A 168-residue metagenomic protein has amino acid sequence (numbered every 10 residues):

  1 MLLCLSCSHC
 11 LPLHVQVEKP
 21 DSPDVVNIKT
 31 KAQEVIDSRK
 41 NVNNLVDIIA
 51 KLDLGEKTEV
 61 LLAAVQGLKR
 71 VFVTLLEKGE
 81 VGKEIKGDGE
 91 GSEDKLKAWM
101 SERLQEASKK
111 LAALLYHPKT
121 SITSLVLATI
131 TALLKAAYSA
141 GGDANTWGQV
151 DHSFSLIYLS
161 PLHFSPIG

Functional and structural regions predicted by a protein language model:
M1-G168: Charge-rich, low-complexity intrinsically disordered regions
